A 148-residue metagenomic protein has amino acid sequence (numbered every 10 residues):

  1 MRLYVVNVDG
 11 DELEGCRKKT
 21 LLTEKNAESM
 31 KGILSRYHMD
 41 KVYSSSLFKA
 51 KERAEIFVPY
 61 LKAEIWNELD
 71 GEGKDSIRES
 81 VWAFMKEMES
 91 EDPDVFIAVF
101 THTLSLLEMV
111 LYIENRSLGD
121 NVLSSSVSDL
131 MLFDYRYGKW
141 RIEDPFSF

Functional and structural regions predicted by a protein language model:
M1-W66: Active-site-proximal alpha-helix that buttresses catalytic centers in soluble enzyme cores
L3-Y4, P93-L104: Generic beta-sheet signal
S35-H38, M88-V95: Glycine-rich phosphate-binding loop signature in dinucleotide/nucleotide-binding domains
S44-S45, E79, F100-T101: Short beta-strand scaffold positions
A50-K51, S105-L107: Short, active-site-adjacent cap segments at secondary-structure transitions
D70-E79: Short alpha-helix plus adjacent loop in nuclease-associated cores
E114-I142: Domain-level recognition of soluble alpha/beta enzyme cores, biased toward histidine phosphatases/phosphomutases
E143-F148: Short, solvent-exposed aromatic-acidic interface loops
